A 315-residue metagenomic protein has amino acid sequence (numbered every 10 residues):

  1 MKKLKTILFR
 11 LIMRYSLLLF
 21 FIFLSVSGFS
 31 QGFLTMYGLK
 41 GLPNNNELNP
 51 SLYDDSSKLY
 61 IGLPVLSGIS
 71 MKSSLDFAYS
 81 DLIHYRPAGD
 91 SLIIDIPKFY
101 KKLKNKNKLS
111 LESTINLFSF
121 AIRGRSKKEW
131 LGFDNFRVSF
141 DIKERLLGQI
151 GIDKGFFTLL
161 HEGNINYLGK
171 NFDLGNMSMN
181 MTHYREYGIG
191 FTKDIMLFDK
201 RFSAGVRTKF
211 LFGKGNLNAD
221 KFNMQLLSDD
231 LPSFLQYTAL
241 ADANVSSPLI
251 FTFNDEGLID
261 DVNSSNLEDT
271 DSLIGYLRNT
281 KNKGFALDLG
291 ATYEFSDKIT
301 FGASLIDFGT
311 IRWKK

Functional and structural regions predicted by a protein language model:
M1-T35: Bacterial Sec-dependent N-terminal signal peptides
Q31-K315: Subset of outer-membrane beta-barrel
